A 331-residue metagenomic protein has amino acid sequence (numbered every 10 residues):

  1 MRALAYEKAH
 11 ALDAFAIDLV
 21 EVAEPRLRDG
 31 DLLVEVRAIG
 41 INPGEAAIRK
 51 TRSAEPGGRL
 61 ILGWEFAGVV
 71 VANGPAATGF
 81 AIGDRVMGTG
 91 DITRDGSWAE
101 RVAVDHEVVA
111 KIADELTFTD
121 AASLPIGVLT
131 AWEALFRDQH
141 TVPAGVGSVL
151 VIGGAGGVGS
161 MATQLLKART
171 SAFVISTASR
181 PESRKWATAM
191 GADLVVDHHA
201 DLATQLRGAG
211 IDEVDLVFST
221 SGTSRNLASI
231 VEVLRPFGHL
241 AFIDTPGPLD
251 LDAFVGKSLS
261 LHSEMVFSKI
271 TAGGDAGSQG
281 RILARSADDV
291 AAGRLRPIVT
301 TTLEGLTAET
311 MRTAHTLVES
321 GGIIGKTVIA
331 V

Functional and structural regions predicted by a protein language model:
Y6, P25, I39, N73 (+2 more regions): Residue-level recognition of beta-strand microenvironments
A23-G40, K50-T93: Glycine-rich beta-strand-centered segment in the early N-terminal region that forms part of a ligand/cofactor-binding
T89-G153: NAD(P)H dinucleotide-binding glycine-rich loop of Rossmann-like/cofactor-binding domains, especially the beta1-alpha1
S97-W98, A178-W186, P248-L251: Short, glycine/polar-rich helix-capping loops at beta-to-alpha or helix-loop-helix junctions that flank or form
L124-A200: Mid-domain Rossmann-like dinucleotide-binding core that forms the NAD(H)/NADP(H) cofactor-binding site
V142-A144, L194-E264: Glycine-rich cofactor phosphate-binding loops and adjacent beta1-alpha1 units of small-molecule cofactor enzyme domains
A253-L303: C-terminal substrate-binding/catalytic core of Rossmann-like NAD(P)-dependent dehydrogenases/reductases
R294-T301, R312-V331: C-terminal capping/lid region of NAD(P)-dependent oxidoreductase domains
